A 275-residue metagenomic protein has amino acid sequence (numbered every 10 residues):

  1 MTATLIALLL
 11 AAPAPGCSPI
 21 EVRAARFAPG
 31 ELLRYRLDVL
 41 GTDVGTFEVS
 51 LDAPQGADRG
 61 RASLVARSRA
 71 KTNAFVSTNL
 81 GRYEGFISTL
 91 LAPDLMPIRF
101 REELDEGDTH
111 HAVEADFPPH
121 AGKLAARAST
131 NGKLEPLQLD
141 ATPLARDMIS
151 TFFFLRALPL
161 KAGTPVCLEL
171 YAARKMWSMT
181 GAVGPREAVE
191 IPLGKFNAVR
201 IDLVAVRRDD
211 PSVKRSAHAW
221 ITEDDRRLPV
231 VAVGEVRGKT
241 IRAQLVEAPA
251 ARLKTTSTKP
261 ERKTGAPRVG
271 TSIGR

Functional and structural regions predicted by a protein language model:
T2-A12: Sec-dependent N-terminal signal peptides
G16-P119, F154-R275: Acidic, serine/threonine-rich low-complexity disordered tracts
G122-S129, V166: Short polybasic amphipathic segments
A128-L144: Acidic/charged, solvent-exposed loop-and-adjacent secondary-structure segments enriched in E/D, K/R, S/T, and G/P
